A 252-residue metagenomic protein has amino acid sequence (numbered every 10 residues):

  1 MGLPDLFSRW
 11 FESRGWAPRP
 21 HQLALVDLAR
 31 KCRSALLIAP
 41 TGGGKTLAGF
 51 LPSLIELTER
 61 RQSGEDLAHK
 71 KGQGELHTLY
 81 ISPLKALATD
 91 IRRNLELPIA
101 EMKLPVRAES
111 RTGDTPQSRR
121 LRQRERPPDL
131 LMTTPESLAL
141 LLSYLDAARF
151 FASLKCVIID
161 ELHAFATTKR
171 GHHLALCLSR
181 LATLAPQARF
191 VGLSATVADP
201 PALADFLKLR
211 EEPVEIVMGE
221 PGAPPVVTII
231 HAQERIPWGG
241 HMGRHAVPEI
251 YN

Functional and structural regions predicted by a protein language model:
M1-I38: Conserved pre-motif I regulatory segment
D27-K31, A35, L47-G72, S179-A182: Walker A/P-loop NTP-binding motif
T46-L47, E75-L97, A195-P200: Conserved Walker A/P-loop ATP-binding site and its immediately adjacent core in helicase/helicase-like ATPase domains
I55-I91, L104, L184-Q187: Conserved SF1/SF2 helicase motif Ia
L87-T112, D205-E211: Conserved helix-turn-beta segment of the N-terminal RecA-like "Helicase ATP-binding" lobe in SF1/SF2 helicases
D114-L131: Conserved motor-coupling elements within RecA-like helicase/translocase cores
L131, E136-A139, L145-A185, R189-F190: SF2 helicase catalytic motif II
S179, Q187-N252: Conserved interdomain linker/interface between the two RecA-like ATPase lobes of SF2 helicase motors
